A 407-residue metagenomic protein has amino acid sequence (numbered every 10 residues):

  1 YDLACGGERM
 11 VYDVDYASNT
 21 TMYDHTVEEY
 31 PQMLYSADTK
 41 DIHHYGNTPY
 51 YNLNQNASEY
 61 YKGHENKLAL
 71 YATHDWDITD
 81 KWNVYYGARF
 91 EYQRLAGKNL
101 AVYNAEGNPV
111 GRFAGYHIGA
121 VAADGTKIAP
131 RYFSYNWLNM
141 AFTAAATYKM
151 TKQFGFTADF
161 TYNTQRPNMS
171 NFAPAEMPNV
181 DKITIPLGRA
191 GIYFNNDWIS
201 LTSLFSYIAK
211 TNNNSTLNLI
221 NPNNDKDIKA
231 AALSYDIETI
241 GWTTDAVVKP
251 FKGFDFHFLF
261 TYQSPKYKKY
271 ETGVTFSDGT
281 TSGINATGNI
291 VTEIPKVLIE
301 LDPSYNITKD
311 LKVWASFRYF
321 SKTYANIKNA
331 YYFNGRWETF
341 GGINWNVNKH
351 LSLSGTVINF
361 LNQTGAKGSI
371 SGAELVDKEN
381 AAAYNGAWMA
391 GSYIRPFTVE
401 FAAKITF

Functional and structural regions predicted by a protein language model:
Y1-A4, Y35-L70, D80, P178-K182 (+2 more regions): Amphipathic repeat-derived elements
D2-Y12, A17, H25, E59-K210 (+4 more regions): Structural signature of Gram-negative outer-membrane beta-barrels, strongest in the C-terminal barrel of TonB-dependent
G6, S18-T21, G87, L100 (+9 more regions): Composition- and surface-driven signal marking solvent-exposed, interaction-prone regions in large proteins
D15, Y60-N66, E106, Y132-L138 (+7 more regions): Replace "Gram-negative outer membrane beta-barrel proteins" with "bacterial and organellar outer membrane beta-barrel
Y23-N56, A96-S134, S170-M177, S215-A231 (+2 more regions): Solvent-exposed loop segments that connect transmembrane elements
D80-K81, W198-S200, L204-N214, L219-N221 (+2 more regions): Gram-negative outer-membrane beta-barrel transporters
P167, N212, Q363-A366: Switch/connector loops and helix/strand junctions flanking conserved nucleotide-binding motifs in nucleotide-processing
D181-A190, V248-F251, D255-H257, T287-F407: Conserved C-terminal beta-signal and adjacent last beta-strands/turns of outer-membrane beta-barrel proteins
